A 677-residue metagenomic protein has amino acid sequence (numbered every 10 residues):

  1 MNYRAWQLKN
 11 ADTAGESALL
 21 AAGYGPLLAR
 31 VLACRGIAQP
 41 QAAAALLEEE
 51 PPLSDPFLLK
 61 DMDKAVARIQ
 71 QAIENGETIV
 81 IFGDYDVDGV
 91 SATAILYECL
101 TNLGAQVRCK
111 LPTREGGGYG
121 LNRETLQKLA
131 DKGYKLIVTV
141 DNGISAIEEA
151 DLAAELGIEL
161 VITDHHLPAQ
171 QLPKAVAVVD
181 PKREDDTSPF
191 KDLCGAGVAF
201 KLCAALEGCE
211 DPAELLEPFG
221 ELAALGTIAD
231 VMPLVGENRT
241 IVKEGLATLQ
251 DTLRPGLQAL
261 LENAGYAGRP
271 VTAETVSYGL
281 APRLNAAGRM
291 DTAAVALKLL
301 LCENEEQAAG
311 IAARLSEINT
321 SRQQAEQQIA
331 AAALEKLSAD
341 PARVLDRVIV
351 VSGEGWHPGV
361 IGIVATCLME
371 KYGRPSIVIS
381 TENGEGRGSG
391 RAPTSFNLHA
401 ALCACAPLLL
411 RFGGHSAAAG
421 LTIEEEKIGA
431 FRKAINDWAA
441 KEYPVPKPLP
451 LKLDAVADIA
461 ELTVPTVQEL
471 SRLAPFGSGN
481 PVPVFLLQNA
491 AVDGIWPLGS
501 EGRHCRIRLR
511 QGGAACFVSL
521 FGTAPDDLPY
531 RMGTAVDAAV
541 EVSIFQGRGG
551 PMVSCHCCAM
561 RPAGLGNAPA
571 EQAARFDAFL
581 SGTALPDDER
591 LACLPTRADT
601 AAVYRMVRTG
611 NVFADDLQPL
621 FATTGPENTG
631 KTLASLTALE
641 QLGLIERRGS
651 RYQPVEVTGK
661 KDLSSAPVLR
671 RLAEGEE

Functional and structural regions predicted by a protein language model:
N2, L8-K135, L156, E207-K427: Hydrophobic helix-and-loop "lid/oligomerization" segment in the mid-to-C-terminal part of catalytic domains
F82, T139, I162-D164, I228 (+1 more regions): Generic enzyme active-site microenvironment
G89, R114-Y119, L167-A169, T624-N628: Short, small-residue-enriched loops and turns at beta-alpha junctions that line or gate enzyme active sites
I95, K174-P212, L216-I228, D599: Short alpha-helices
L96, T101, Q106, R239-E335 (+3 more regions): Acidic, two-metal ion nucleic-acid-processing modules in DNA metabolism proteins
L126, A150-D151, L636: Short amphipathic alpha-helical segments and helix-helix/interface helices
G133, V140-L193: Histidine/acidic-residue-rich, glycine-tolerant segments that coordinate divalent metal ions
H165-H166, H357, H415, H504: Histidine-centered active-site/metal-ligand motif
